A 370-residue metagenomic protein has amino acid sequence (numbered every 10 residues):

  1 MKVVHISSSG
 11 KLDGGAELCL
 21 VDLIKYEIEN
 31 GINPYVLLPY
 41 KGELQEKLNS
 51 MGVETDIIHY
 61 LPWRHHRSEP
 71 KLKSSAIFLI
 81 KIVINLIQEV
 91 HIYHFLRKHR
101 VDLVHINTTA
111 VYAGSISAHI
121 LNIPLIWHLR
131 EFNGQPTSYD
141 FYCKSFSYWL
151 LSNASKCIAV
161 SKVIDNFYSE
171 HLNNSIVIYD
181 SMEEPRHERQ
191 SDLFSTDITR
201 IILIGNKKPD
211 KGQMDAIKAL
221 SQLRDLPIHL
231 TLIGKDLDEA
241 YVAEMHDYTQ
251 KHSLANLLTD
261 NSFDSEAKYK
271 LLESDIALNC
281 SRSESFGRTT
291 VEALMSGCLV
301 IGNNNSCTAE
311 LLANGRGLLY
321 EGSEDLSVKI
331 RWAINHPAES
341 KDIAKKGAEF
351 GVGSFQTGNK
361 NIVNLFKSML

Functional and structural regions predicted by a protein language model:
G14-D22, T199, K208-Q222, A243: A conserved mid-protein helix/loop that constitutes part of the nucleotide-sugar donor-binding site
L37-E43, I204, H229-A243: Glycosyltransferase donor-sugar binding loop
V163, S181: Carbohydrate-associated surface elements
V242-F263: Nucleotide-activated donor-binding/catalytic signature segment of Leloir-type glycosyltransferases, i.e., the conserved
R282: Aromatic "clamp/platform" in nucleotide-sugar-dependent glycosyltransferases that forms part of the donor/acceptor
L299-G302: Short hydrophobic beta-strand element within catalytic cores of glycosyltransferases and related nucleotide-activated
N314-E324, W332-A338: Conserved acidic donor-binding segment of nucleotide-sugar-dependent glycosyltransferases
A338-S368: A charged, aromatic-enriched C-terminal amphipathic alpha-helix characteristic of glycosyltransferases across folds
